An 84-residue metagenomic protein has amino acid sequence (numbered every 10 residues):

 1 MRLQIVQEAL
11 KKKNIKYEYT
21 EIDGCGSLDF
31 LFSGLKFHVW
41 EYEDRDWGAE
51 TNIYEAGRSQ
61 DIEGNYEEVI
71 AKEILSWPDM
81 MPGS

Functional and structural regions predicted by a protein language model:
M1-F32, N52-E68, K72, G83-S84: Negatively charged, low-complexity tracts enriched in Asp/Glu with abundant Ser/Thr
K36-Y54: Short, conserved beta-strand/beta-arch hydrophobic-aromatic motifs that form part of recognition grooves or interface
